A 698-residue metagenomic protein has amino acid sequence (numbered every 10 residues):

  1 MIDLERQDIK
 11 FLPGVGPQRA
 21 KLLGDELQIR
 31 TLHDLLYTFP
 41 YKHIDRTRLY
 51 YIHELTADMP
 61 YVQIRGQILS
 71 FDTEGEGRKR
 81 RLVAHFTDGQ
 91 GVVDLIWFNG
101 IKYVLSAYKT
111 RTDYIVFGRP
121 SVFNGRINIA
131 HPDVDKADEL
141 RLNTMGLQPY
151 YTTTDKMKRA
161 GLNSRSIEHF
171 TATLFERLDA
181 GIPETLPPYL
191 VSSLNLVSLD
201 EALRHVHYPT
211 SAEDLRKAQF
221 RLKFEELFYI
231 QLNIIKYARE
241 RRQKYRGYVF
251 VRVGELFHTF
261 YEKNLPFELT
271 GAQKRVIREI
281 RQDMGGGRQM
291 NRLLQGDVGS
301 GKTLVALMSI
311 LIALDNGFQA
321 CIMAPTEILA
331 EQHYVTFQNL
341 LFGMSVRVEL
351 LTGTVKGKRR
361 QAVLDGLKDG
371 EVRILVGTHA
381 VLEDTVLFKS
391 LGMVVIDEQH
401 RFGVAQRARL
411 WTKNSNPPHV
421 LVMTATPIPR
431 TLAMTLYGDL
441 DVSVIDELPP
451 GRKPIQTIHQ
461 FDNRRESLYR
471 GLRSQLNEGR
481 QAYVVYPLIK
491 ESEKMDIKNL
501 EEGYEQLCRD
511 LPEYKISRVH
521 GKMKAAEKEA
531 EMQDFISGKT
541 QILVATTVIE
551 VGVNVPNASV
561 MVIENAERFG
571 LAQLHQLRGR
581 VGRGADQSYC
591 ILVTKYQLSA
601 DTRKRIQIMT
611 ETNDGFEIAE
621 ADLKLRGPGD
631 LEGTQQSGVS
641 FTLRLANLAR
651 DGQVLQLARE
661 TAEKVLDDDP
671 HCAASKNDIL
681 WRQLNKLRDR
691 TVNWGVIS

Functional and structural regions predicted by a protein language model:
T38-L69: OB-fold nucleic-acid-binding modules
Q67, R119-P120, N233, A566 (+1 more regions): Short, surface-exposed secondary-structure boundary micro-motifs
E74-N264: Upstream accessory/linker segments immediately N-terminal to the RecA-like ATPase cores of bacterial MutS and a subset
A130-P132, A137-E139, M393, R407-W411 (+9 more regions): N-terminal cationic and glycine-rich segments that engage phosphates or anionic surfaces
F267-I277: N-terminal pre-Walker A segment at the start of P-loop NTPase domains
R275-R278, Q289-Q607, H671, S698: Inter-lobe coupling/hinge segments of SF2-like helicase ATPases
E513, M532-I542, I549-P556, M561-E564 (+4 more regions): Accessory helical-bundle/CTD segments and flexible terminal tails appended to RecA-like ATPase motors
